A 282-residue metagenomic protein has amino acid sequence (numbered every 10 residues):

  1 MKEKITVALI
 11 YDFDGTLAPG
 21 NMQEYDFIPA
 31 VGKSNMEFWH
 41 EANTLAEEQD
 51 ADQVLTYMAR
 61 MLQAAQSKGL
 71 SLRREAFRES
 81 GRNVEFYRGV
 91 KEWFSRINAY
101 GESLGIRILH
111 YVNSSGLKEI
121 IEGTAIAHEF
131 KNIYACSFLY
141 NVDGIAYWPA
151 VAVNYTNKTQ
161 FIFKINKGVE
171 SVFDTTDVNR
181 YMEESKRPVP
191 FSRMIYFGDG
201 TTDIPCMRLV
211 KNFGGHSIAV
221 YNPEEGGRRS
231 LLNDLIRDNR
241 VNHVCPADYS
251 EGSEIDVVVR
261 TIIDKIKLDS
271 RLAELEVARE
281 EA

Functional and structural regions predicted by a protein language model:
M1-K2, F191: Short, basic/aromatic recognition patches
K2-V142, N239-N242: Alpha-helical substrate-recognition element adjacent to the catalytic core
G81, E85-Y111, S115-A282: C-terminal cap/substrate-recognition subdomain and adjoining C-terminal extension of metal-dependent phosphatase-like
